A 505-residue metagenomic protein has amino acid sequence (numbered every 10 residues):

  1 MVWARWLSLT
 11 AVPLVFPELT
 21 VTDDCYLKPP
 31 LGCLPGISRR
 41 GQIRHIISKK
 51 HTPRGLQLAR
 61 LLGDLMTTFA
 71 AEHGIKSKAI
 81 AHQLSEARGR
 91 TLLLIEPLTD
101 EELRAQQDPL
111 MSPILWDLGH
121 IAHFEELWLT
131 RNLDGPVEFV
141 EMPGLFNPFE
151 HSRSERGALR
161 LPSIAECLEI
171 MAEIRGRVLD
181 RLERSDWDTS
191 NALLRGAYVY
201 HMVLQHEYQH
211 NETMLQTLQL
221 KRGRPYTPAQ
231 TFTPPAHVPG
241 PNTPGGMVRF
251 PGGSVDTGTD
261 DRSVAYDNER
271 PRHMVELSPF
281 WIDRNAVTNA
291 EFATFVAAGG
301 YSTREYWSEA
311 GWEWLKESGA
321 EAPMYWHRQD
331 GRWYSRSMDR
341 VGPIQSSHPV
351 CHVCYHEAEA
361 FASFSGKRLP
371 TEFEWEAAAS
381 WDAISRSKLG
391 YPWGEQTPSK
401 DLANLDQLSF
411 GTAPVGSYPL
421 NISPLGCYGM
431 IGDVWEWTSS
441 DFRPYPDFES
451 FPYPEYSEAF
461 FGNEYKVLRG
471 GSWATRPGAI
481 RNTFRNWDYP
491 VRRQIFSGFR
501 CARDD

Functional and structural regions predicted by a protein language model:
W3-W6: Tryptophan (W) side chains
L61-S112, W116-H123, L127-E138, G144-W187 (+10 more regions): Disulfide-stabilized, aromatic/cysteine-rich ligand-recognition loop
V203, E207-Q209, T213, T217-V238 (+3 more regions): Functional-site microenvironments in short loops/helix caps that host divalent-cation chemistry
